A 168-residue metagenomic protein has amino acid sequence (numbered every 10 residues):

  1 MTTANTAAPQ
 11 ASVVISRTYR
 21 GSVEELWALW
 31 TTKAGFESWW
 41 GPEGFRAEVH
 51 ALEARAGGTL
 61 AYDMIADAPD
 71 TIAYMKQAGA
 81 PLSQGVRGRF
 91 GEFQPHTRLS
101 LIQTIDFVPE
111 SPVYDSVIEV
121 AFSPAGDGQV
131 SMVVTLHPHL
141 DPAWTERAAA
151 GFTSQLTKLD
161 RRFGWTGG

Functional and structural regions predicted by a protein language model:
M1-A47, A51: Hydrophobic ligand-binding cavity/cleft-lining segments
T3-A4, I72-G79, F107-P109: Short, P/G- and charge-enriched loop/turn segments at secondary-structure junctions
S12-V14, A47, S83-R87, V113-I118: Short, surface-exposed coil-to-beta transition loops
V14, A34-L82: Short beta-edge strand/loop motif at the mouth of beta-sheet-based domains
V23-E24, L52-G57, G91-R98, A121-S131 (+1 more regions): A short, structured loop/turn motif at beta-sheet edges
L26, F36, L60-Y62, F90 (+4 more regions): Hydrophobic pocket/interface hotspot
E92, S100-T153: Beta-strand/loop substructures that line and gate deep hydrophobic ligand-binding cavities in soluble
R161-G168: Short, highly charged C-terminal tails/helix-capping segments
